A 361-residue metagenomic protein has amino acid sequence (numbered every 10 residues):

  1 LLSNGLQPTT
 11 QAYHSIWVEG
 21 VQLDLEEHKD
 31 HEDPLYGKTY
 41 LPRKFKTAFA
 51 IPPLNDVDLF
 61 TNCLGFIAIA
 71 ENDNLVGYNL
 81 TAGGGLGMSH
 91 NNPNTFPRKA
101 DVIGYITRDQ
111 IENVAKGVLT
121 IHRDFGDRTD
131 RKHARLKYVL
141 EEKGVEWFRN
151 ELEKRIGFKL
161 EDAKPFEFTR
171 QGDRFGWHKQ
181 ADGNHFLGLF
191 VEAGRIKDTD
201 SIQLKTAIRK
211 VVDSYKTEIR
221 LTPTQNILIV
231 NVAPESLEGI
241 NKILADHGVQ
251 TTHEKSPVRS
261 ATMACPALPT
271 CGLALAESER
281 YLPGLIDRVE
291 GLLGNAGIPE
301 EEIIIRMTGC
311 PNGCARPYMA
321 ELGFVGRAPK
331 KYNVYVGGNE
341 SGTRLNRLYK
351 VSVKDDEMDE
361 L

Functional and structural regions predicted by a protein language model:
L1-L361: Peripheral terminal and linker regions in Fe-S/redox and tRNA-modifying enzymes
